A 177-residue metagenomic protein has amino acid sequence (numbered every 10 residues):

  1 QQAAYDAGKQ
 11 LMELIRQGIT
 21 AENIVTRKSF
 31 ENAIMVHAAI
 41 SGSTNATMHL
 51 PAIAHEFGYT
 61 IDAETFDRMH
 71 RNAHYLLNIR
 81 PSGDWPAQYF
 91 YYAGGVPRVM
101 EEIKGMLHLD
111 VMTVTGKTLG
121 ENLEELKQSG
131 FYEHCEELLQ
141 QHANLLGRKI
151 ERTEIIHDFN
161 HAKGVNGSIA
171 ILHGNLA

Functional and structural regions predicted by a protein language model:
Q1-A177: Catalytic or ion-coupling anion/metal-binding cores of large enzyme and transporter domains
